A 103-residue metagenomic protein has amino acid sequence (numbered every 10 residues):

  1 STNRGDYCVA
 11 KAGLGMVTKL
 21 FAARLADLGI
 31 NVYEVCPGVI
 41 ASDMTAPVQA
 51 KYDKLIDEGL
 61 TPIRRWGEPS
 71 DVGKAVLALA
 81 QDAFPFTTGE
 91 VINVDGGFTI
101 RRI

Functional and structural regions predicted by a protein language model:
S1-R4, A26-D27, I103: Active-site "substrate specificity/gating" loop of NAD(P)-dependent dehydrogenases, especially the short-chain
Y7, G15: Catalytic tyrosine of NAD(P)H-dependent dehydrogenase/reductases that use a Tyr as the general acid/base
A10, T18: Active-site helix of classical SDR
A23-D27, P85: Alpha-helical segment proximal to the catalytic Tyr-Lys
C36-P47: Short, flexible catalytic-loop segment of classical short-chain dehydrogenase/reductase
T61-V72: A conserved structural motif in NAD(P)-dependent oxidoreductases
V72-G73, L79: Non-catalytic, hydrophobic alpha-helical segments
L77, T88-I103: Short C-terminal tail/terminal secondary-structure segment of NAD(P)H-dependent dehydrogenase/reductase domains
